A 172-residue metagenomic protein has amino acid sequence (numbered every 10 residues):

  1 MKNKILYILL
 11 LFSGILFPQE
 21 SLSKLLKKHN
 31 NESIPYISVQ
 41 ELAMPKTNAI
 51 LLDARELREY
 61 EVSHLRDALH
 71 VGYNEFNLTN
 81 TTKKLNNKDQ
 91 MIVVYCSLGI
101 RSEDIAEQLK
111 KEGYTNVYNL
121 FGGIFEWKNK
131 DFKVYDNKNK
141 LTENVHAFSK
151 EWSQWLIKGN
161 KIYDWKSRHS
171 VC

Functional and structural regions predicted by a protein language model:
M1-K24, C172: Bacterial Sec-dependent N-terminal signal peptides
Q19-V39, P45-T47, E61-Q90, E103-C172: Rhodanese-like catalytic fold shared by cysteine-dependent sulfurtransferases and DSP/PTP-type phosphatases
L51-D53: Structural scaffold elements adjacent to functional motifs in cytosolic proteins
E56-R58: Short, contiguous, well-structured surface segments enriched in hydrophobic/aromatic residues
S97-R101: Gly/Ser/Thr-rich loops at beta-strand to alpha-helix junctions that form or flank small-molecule/cofactor-binding
